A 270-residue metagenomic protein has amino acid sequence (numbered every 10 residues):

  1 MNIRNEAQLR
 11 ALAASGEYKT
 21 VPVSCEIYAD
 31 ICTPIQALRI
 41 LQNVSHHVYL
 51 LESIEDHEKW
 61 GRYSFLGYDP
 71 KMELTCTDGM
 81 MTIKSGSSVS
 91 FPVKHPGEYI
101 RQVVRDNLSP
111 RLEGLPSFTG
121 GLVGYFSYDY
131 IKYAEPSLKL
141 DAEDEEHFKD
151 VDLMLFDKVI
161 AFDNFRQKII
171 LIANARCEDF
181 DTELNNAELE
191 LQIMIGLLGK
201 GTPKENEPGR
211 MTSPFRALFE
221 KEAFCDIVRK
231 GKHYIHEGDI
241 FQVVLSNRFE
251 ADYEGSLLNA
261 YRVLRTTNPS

Functional and structural regions predicted by a protein language model:
M1-S270: Extended alpha-helical targeting/anchoring segments, especially N-terminal organellar/secretory targeting helices
